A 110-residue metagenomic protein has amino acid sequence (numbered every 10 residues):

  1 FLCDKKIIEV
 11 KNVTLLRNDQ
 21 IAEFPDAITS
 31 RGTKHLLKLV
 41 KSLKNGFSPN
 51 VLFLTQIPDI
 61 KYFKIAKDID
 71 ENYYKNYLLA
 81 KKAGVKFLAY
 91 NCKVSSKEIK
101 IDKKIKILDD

Functional and structural regions predicted by a protein language model:
F1-D26, L39: Conserved catalytic cores of phosphodiester-cleaving nucleases, focusing on short active-site segments
I28, K34-L37, L43-N50, L54-D110: Non-catalytic C-terminal interaction segments of nucleic acid-processing enzymes
